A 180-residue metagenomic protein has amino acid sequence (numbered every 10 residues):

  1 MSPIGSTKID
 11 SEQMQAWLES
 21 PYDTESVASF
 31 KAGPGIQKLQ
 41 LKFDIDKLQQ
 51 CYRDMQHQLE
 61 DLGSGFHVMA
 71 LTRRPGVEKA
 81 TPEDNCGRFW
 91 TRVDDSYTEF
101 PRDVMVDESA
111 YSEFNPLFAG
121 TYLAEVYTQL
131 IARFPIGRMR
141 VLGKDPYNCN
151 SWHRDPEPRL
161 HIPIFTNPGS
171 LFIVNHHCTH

Functional and structural regions predicted by a protein language model:
M1-Y122: Non-heme Fe(II)/2-oxoglutarate
I45-K47, V77, Y147-N148, P168 (+1 more regions): Residues that cap or initiate secondary-structure elements
T72, R140-L142, P163, I173: Residues in well-ordered beta-strands of folded domains
D107-G137, D145-P146: Short basic alpha-helical hairpin corresponding to helix-turn-helix/winged-helix-like nucleic-acid-binding
F134-I136, D155-R159, N167: Short connector loops at helix/strand junctions that flank enzyme active sites, especially segments positioning acidic
R138-D155: Conserved short histidine dyad/triad with adjacent acidic residue
S151, L160-H161: A gly/ser-rich beta-alpha-beta helix-loop segment of oxidoreductase catalytic cores
P163-H180: A short beta-strand-loop-beta hairpin characteristic of the jelly-roll/cupin
